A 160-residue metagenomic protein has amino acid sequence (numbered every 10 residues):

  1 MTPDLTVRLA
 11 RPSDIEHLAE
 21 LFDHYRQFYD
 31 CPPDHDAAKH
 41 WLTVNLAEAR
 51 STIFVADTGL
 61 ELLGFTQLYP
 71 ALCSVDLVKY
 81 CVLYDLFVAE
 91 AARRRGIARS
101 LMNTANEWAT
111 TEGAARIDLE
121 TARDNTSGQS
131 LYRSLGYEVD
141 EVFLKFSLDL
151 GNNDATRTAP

Functional and structural regions predicted by a protein language model:
M1-S13, N152-P160: Conserved N-terminal entry element of GNAT/NAT acetyltransferase domains
L9-V78, Y84, N103, W108 (+3 more regions): Acetyl-CoA-dependent GNAT
K79, R95, T111-A115: Short coil/turn segments at alpha/beta junctions that flank glycine-rich nucleotide-binding fingerprints
L86-R93: A short, internal acetyl-CoA/4′-phosphopantetheine-binding micro-motif in the GNAT/acyltransferase core
A89, S100-R116, E138: Conserved acyl-CoA
R94-E107, S130, S134: Conserved acetyl-CoA-binding loop-helix of GNAT-fold acetyltransferases
A115, L119-G128, S147-G151: Conserved beta-strand-loop-alpha-helix junction that forms the acyl-donor binding cleft
